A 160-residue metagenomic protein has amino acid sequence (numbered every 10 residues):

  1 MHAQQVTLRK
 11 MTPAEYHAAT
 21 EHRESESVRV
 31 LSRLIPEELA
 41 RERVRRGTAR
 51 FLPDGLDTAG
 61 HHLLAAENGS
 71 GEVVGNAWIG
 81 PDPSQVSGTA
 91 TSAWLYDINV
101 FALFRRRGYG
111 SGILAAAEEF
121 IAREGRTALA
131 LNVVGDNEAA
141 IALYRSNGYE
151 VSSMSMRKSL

Functional and structural regions predicted by a protein language model:
H2, V6, K10-F101, F120 (+1 more regions): Acetyl-CoA-dependent GNAT
A14, A18, E138-A139, V151: Short alpha-helical
F101-L103, R107, G135-D136: Active-site acidic-Proline motif in GNAT/NAT acetyltransferases
F104, G108-A116: Conserved acetyl-CoA pyrophosphate-binding loop and the N-cap/start of the following alpha-helix in GNAT-like
T127, E150: Short acidic/polar active-site loop segments enriched in Thr and Asp
A130-A140, R157-L160: Conserved beta-strand-loop-alpha-helix junction that forms the acyl-donor binding cleft
Y144, Y149: Conserved active-site tyrosine of GNAT-family acetyltransferases
